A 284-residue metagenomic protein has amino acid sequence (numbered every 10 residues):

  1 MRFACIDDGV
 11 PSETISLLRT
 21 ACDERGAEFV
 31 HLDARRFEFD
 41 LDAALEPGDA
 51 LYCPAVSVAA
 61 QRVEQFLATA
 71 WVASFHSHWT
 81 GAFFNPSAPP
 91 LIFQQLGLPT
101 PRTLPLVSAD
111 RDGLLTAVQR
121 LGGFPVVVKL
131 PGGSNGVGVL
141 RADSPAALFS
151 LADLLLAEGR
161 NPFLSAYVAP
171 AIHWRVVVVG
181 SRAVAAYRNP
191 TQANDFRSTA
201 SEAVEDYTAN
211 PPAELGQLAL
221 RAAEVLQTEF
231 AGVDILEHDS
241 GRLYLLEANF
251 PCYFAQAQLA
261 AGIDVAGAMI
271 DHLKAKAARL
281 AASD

Functional and structural regions predicted by a protein language model:
M1-A4: Extreme N-terminal starter segment of soluble prokaryotic enzymes
D7-P105: Conserved N-proximal alpha/beta basic substrate-recognition cap immediately N-terminal to, or forming the N-lobe
A50-Y52, V176-V178, G241-Q256: A short beta-strand motif that forms the metal-chelation/ATP-contact edge of phosphoryl-transfer active sites
F93-Q94, V118-V137, G159-A171: ATP-grasp fold ATP-binding core
P101-G123: Rossmann-like NAD(P)H-binding beta-loop-alpha module
V126, F163, A185, A231 (+1 more regions): Protein kinase-like catalytic core scaffold
V139-L226: Phosphate-binding site of ATP-dependent enzymes
E158, F196-L245, Q256, G267-A282: A long amphipathic alpha-helix within ATP-dependent nucleotide-binding catalytic cores
